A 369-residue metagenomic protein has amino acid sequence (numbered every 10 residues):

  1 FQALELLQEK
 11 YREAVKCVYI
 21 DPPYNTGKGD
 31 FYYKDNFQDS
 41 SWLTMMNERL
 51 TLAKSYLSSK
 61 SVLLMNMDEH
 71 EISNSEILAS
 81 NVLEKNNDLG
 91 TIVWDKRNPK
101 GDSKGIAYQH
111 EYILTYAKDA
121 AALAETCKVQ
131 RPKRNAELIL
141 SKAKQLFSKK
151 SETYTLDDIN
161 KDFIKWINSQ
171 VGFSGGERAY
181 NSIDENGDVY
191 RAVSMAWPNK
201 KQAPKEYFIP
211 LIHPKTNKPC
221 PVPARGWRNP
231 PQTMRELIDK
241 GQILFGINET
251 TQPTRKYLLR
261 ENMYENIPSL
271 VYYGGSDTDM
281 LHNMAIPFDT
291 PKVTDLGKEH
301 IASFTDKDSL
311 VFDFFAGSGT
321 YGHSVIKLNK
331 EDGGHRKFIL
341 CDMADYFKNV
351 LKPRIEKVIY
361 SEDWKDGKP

Functional and structural regions predicted by a protein language model:
F1-L310: Class I S-adenosyl-L-methionine
D39-L43, I72, V293-K365: Conserved S-adenosyl-L-methionine
